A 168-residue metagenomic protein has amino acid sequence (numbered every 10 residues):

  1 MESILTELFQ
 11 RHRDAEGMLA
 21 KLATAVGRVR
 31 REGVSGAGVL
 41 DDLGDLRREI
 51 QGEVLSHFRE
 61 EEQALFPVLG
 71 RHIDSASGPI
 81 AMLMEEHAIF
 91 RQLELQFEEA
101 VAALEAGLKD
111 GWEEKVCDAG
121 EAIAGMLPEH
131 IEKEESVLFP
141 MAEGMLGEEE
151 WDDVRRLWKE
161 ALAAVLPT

Functional and structural regions predicted by a protein language model:
M1-T168: Small-residue-biased structural context
